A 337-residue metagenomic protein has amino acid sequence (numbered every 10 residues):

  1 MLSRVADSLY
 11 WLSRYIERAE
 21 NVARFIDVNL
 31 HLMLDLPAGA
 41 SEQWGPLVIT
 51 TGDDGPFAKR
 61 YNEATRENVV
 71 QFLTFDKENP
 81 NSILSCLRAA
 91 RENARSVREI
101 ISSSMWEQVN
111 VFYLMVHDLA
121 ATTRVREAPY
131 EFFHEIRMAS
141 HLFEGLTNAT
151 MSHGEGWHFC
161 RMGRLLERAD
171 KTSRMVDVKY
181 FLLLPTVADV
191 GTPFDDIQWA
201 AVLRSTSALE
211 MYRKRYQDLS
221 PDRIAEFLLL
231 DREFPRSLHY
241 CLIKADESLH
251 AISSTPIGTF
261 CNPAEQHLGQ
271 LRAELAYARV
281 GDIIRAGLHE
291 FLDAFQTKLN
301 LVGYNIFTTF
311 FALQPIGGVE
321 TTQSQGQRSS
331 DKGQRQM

Functional and structural regions predicted by a protein language model:
M1-M337: Alpha-helical transmembrane segments and their helix-helix packing motifs
